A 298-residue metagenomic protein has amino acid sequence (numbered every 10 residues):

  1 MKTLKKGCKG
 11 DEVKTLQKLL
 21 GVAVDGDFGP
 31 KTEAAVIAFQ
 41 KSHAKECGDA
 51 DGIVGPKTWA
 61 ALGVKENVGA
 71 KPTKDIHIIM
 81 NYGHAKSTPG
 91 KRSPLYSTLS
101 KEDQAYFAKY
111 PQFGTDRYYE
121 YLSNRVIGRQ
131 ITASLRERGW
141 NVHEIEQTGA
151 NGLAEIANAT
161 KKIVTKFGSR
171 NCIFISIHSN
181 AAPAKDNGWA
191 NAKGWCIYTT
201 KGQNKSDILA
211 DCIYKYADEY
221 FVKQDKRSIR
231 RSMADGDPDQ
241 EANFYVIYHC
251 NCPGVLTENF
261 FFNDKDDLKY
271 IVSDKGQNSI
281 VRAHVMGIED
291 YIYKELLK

Functional and structural regions predicted by a protein language model:
K2-V64, R92: Short acidic, glycine/serine/threonine-rich helix-capping segments at coil-helix boundaries
V13-Q17, E33, W59, R125-T132 (+4 more regions): Extracytoplasmic/secreted envelope proteins and their assembly/folding machinery, especially bacterial periplasmic
T15, I53, H77-Y82, N141-E146 (+5 more regions): Structural recognition of the beta-strand scaffold that forms the well-ordered cores of secreted hydrolase catalytic
A60, G69-T160, A192-K193: Active-site histidine-acidic residue metal-binding/catalytic motifs, centered on HxH/HExxH-like signatures
K71-T73, R136-E137, T165-S169, A190-N191 (+2 more regions): Extracellular/periplasmic catalytic domains that process cell-envelope and extracellular macromolecules
I79, K166, F174-A184, I229-K298: Active-site-adjacent mobile loop/cap segments within catalytic or ligand-binding domains
T88-K91, G152-I156, A182-N191, D207 (+2 more regions): Extracytoplasmic/secreted cell-surface and envelope-processing proteins
S206-D237: Active-site-adjacent substrate-binding region of metalloamidase/peptidase-like peptide-processing proteins
